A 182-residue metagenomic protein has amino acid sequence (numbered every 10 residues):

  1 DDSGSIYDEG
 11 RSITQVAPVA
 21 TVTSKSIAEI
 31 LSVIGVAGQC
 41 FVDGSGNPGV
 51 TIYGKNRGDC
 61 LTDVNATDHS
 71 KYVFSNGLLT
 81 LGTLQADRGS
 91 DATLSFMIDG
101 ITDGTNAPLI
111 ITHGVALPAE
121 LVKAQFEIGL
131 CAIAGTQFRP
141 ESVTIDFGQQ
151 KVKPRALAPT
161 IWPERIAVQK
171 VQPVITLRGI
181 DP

Functional and structural regions predicted by a protein language model:
D1-P182: Signature of extracytoplasmic/envelope-associated structural regions
